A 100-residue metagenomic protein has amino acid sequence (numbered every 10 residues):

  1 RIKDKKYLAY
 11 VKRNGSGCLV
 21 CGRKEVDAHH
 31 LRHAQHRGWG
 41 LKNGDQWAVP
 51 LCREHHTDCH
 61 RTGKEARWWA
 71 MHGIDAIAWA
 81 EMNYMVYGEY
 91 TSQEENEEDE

Functional and structural regions predicted by a protein language model:
I2-R32, E54: Short cysteine-rich loop/turn motifs with clustered Cys
G15, Q46-V49: Residues immediately within or flanking Cys/His clusters that coordinate Zn2+ in small zinc-binding modules
A34-H36: Short, solvent-exposed loop/turn segments at secondary-structure junctions
G38-W47, T57-E100: Polybasic, low-complexity binding patches
